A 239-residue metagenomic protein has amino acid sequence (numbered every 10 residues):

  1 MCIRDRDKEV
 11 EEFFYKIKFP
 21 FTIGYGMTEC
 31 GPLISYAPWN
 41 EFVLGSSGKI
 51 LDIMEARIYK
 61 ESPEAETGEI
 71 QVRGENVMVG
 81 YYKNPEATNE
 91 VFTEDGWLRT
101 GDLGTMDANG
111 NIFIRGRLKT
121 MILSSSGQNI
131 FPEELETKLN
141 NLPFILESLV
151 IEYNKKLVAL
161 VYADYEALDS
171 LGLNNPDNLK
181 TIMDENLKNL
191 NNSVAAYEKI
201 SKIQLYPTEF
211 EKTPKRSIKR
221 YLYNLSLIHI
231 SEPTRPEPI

Functional and structural regions predicted by a protein language model:
M1-I3, I228-I239: Single conserved hydrophobic/aromatic residue that forms the stacking wall/gate of nucleotide- or nucleobase-binding
R4-F42, I145-E147: Gly/Ser/Thr-rich phosphate-binding loop
G26-C30, T100, S124-S125, T213-K215 (+2 more regions): Ser/Thr-glycine-rich phosphate-binding loops at phosphate-binding pockets of nucleotides, nucleotide cofactors
I50-M54, P63-A65, E69-S124: Conserved ATP-binding/catalytic segment of the ANL
A65-E66, F113, I130, T213 (+1 more regions): Generic structural signal for well-ordered beta-strand positions
G74, V79-G80, L103-A196: AMP-binding/adenylate-forming catalytic core of the ANL superfamily
I122, E147-K155, L187-L227, S231: Conserved C-terminal "lid"/linker of ANL adenylate-forming enzymes
